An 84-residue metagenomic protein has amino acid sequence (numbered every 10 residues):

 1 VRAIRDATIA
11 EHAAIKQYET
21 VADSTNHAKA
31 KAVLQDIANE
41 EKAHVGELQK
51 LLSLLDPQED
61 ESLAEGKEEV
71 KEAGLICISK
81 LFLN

Functional and structural regions predicted by a protein language model:
V1-N84: Iron-associated oxidoreductase/ferritin-like identity signal
